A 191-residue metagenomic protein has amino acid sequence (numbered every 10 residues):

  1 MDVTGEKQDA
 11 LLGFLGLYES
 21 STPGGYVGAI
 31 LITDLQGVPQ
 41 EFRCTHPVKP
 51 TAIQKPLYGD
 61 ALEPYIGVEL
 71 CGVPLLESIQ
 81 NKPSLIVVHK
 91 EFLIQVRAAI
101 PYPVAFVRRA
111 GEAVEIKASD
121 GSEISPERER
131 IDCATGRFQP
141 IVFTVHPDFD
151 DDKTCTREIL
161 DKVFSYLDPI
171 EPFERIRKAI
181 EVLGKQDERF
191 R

Functional and structural regions predicted by a protein language model:
M1-T45: N-terminal, charge-rich interaction modules
D2-E6, I100, S122: Core catalytic machinery and nucleic-acid-binding channels of phosphodiester-processing enzymes
E19-T22, H89-Q95, F149: Gly/Ser/Thr-rich loops at beta-strand to alpha-helix junctions that form or flank small-molecule/cofactor-binding
Y26-K82: A glycine-rich, hydrophobic loop/mini-helix early in the fold
L75-S78, L93-I94, K117: Polyanion-binding surfaces on beta-sheet-dominated domains and ring/shell assemblies
L85-E91, V107: Short His-Asn-centered micro-motif
V96-D120: Short, acidic/small-residue loops that bind anionic groups at enzyme active sites
G111, I116-R191: C-terminal folded domains that constitute the principal catalytic or ligand-binding module of multi-domain proteins
